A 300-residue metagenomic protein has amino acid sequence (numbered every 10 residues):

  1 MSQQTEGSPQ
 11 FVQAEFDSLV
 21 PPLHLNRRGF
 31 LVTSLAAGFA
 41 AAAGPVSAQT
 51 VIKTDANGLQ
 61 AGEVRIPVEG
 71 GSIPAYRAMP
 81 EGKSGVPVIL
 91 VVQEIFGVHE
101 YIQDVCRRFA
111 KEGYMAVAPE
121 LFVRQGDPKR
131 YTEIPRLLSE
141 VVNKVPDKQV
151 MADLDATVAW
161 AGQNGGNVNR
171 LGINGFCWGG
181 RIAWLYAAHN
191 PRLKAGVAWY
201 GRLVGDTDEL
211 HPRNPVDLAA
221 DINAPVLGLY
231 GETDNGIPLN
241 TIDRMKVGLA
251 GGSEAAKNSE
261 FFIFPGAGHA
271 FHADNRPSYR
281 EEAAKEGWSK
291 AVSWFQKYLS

Functional and structural regions predicted by a protein language model:
M1-L25: N-terminal secretory signal peptides
L25-A40: N-terminal export leaders
T50-E81: N-terminal cap/lid segment of alpha/beta-hydrolase-fold proteins
V86-E94: Short beta-strand element of the alpha/beta-hydrolase
T132-N174: Gly/Ser-rich "nucleophile elbow"/oxyanion-hole loop immediately N-terminal to the catalytic nucleophile in hydrolases
A156-L218: Primarily recognizes the serine-hydrolase "nucleophile elbow" in alpha/beta-hydrolase and SGNH/GDSL folds
I222, G228-Y230: Short beta-strand/loop motif that positions the catalytic acidic residue of the alpha/beta-hydrolase fold
A255-S300: C-terminal catalytic histidine-bearing segment of alpha/beta-hydrolase fold enzymes
